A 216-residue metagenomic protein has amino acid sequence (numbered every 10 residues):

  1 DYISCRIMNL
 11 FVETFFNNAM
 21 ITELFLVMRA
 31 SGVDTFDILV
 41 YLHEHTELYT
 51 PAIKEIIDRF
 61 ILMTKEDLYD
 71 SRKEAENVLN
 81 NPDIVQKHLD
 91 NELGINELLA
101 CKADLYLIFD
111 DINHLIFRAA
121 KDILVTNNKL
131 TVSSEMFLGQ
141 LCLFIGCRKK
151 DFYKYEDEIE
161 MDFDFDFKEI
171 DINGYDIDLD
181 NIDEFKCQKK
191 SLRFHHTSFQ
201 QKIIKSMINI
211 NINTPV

Functional and structural regions predicted by a protein language model:
D1-I38, D180: A structural motif corresponding to the C-terminal lobe/cap of the Radical SAM core domain
Y2-C5, N9, L24, I38-L42 (+4 more regions): Generic structural hydrophobic/aromatic packing signal, biased to beta-strands
N9-V12, F60, T64, I116-N127: Hydrophobic, Leu/Ile/Phe/Ala-enriched alpha-helical segments that form helix-helix packing faces
E13, N17-M20, F36, T50-K54 (+3 more regions): Residue-level signal for secondary-structure boundary elements
S31-V33, E47-I61, F163-I170, C187 (+1 more regions): Short, surface-exposed, charge-dense and proline/glycine-enriched linear segments
V40-L79: Polybasic, proline/glycine-rich intrinsically disordered low-complexity segments
R72-V216: Charge-dense, extended regions
